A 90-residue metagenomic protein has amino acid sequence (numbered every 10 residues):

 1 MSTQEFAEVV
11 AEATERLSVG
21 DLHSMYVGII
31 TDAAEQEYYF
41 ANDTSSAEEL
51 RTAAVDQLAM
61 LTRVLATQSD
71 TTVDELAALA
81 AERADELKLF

Functional and structural regions predicted by a protein language model:
M1-F90: Solvent-exposed interaction surfaces and binding hotspots enriched for charged
